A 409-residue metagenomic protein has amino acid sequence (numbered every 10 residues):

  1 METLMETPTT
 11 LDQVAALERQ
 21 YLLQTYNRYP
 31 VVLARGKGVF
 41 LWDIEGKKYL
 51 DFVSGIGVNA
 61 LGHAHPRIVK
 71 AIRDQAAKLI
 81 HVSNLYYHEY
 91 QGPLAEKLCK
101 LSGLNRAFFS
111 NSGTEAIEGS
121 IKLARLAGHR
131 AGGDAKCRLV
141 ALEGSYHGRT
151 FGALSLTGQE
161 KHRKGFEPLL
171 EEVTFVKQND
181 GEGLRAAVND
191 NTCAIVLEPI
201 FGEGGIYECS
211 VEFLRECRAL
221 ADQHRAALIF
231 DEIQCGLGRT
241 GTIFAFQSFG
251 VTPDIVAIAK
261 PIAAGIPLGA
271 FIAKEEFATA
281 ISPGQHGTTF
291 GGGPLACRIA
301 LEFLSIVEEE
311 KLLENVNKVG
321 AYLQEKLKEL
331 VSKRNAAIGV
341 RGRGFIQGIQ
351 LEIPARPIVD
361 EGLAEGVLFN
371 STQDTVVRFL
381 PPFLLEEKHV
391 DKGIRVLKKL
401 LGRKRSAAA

Functional and structural regions predicted by a protein language model:
E2-A409: Conserved N-terminal phosphate-binding loop of PLP-dependent enzymes in the Aspartate aminotransferase
